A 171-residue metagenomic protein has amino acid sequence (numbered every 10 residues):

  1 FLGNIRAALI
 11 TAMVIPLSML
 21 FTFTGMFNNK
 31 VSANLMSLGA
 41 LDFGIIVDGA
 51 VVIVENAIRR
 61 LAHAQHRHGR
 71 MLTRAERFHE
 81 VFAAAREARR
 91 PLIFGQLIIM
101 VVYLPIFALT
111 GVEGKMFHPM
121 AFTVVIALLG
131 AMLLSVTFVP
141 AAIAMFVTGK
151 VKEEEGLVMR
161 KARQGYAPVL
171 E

Functional and structural regions predicted by a protein language model:
F1-E171: Hydrophobic regular secondary-structure detector
